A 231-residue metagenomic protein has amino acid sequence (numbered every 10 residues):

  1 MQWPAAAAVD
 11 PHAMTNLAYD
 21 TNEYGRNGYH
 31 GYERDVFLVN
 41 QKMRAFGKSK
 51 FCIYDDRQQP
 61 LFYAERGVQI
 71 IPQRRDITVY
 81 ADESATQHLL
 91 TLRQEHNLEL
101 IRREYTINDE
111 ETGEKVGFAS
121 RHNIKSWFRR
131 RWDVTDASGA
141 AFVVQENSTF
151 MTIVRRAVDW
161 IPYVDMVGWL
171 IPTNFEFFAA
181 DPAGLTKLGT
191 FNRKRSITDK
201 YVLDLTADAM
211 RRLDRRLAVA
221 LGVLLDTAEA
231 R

Functional and structural regions predicted by a protein language model:
Q2-R231: Intrinsically disordered, low-complexity proline/glycine-rich segments
